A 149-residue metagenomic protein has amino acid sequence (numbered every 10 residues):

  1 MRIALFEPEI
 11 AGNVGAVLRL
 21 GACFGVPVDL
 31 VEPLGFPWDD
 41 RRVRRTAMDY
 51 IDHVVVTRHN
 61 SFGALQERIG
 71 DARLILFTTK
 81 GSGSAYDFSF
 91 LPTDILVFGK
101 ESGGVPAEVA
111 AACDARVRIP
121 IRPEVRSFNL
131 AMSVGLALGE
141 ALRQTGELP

Functional and structural regions predicted by a protein language model:
M1-P149: Post-transcriptional modification and biogenesis factors for structured RNAs of the translation apparatus
